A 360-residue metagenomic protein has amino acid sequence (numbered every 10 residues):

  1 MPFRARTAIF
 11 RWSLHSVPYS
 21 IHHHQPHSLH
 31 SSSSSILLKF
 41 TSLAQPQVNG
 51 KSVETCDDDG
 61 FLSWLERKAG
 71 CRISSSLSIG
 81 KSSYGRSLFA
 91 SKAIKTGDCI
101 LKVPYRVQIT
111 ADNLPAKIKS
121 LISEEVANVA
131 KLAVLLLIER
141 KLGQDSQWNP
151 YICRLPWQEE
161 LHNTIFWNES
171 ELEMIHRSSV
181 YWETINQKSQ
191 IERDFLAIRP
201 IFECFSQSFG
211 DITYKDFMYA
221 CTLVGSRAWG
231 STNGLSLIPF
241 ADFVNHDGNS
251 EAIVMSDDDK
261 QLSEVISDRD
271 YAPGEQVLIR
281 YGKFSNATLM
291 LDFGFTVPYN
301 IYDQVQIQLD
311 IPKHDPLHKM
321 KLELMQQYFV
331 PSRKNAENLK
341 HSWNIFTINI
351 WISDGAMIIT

Functional and structural regions predicted by a protein language model:
P2-F10, L14-H15, Y19-H22, H27-V107 (+2 more regions): Long, positively charged leader/targeting segments at protein N-termini
Q108-I109, E124-V129, L135-G143: Hydrophobic or amphipathic alpha-helical targeting/insertion segments
A116-V126: Flexible phosphate/Mg2+-sensing switch loops adjacent to catalytic phosphate-binding sites
L132-A133, Y219: Alpha-helical structural signal
